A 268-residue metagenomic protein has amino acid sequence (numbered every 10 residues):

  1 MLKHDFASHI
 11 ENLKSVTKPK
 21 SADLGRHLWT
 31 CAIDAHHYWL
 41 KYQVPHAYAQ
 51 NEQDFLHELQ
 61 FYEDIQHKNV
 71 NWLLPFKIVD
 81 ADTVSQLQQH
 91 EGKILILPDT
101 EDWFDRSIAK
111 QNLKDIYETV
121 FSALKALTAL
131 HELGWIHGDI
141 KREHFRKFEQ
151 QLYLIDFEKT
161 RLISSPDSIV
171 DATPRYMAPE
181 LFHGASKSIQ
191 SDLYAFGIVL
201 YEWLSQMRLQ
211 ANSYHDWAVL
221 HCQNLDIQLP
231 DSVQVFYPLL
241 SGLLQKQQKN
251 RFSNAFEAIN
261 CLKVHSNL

Functional and structural regions predicted by a protein language model:
L24-Q60: ATP-binding glycine-rich loop module of kinase domains
Q66-S85: Conserved HxN/HPN-centered segment at the entrance to the catalytic loop of eukaryotic protein kinase-like domains
Q86-W103: Conserved short submotifs of the Hanks-type protein kinase catalytic core that shape the nucleotide-binding pocket
T119-V120: Activation segment signature within eukaryotic-like protein kinase domains
H131-K147: Catalytic-loop of the protein kinase fold
D167-L181: Conserved activation segment of eukaryotic-like protein kinases, specifically the C-terminal portion of the activation
D192: Conserved catalytic-loop aspartate of Hanks-type protein kinases
